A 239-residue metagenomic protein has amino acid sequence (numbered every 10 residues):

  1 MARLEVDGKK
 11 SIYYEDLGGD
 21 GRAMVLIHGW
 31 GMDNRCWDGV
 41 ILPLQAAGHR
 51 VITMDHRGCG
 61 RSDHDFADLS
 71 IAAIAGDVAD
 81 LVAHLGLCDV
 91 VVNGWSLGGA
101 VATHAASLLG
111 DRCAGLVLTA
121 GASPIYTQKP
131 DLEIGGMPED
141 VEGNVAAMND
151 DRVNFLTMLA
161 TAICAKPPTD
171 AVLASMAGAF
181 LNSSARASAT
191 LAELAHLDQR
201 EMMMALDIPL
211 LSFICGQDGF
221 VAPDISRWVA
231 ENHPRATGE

Functional and structural regions predicted by a protein language model:
G8-A67, F220: Conserved HGGG/HGGXW glycine-rich cap/lid loop of the alpha/beta-hydrolase fold
H28-W30, V90, G94-G99, C215: Conserved alpha/beta-hydrolase "nucleophile elbow" surrounding the catalytic nucleophile
A72-V90: Conserved acidic catalytic loop of the alpha/beta-hydrolase fold
I74, V92-G94, T119: Short beta-strand immediately N-terminal to the catalytic nucleophile in serine-hydrolase-like folds
T103-L108, R112-D150: Flexible "cap/lid" loop of the alpha/beta hydrolase fold
T127-G135, A146-A205: Conserved alpha/beta-hydrolase catalytic His-Asp/Glu region
L206, S212-I214: Short beta-strand/loop motif that positions the catalytic acidic residue of the alpha/beta-hydrolase fold
P223, R227-E239: Catalytic histidine neighborhood in serine/cysteine hydrolases with alpha/beta-hydrolase-type architecture
